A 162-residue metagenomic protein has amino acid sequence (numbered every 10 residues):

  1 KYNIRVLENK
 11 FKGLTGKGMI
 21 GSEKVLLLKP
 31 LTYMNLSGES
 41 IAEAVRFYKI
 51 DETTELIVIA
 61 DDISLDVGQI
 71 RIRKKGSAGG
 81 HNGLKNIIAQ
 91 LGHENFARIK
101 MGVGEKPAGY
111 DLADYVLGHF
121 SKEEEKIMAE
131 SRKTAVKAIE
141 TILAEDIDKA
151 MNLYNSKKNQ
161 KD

Functional and structural regions predicted by a protein language model:
K1-K74, K85-A89, H93-I99, K106-D111 (+2 more regions): Nucleotide and nucleotide-moiety/phosphate-recognizing core
A78: Phosphate- and other anionic-substrate recognition elements at nucleic-acid/protein interfaces
H81: Catalytic beta-strand-to-alpha-helix segment of the class III nucleotidyl cyclase homology domain
